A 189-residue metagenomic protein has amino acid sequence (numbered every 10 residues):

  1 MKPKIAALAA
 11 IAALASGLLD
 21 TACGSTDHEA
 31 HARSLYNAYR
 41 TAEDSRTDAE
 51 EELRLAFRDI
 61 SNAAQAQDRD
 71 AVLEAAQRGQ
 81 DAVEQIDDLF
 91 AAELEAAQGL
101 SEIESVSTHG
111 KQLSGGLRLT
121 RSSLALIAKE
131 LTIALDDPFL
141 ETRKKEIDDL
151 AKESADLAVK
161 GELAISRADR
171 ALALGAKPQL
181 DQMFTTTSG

Functional and structural regions predicted by a protein language model:
M1-T21: Sec-dependent bacterial lipoprotein signal peptides
A13, E102-E104, K111, L119 (+1 more regions): Intrinsic disorder/low-complexity segments
D20-T21, E104, E130, R167: Generic hydrophobic/packing signal
G24-T26: Bacterial signal peptide processing site
H28-V83, L119-G189: C-terminal amphipathic alpha-helix
D87-S114: Structured, soluble extracytoplasmic/luminal domains of envelope-associated proteins
